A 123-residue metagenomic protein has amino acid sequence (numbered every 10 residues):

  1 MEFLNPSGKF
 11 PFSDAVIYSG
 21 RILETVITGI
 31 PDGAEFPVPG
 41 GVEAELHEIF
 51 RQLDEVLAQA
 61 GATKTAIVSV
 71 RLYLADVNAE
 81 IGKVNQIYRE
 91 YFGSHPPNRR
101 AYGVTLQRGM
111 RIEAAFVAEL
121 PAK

Functional and structural regions predicted by a protein language model:
M1-V68, L74-K123: N-terminal presequence-like segments and the immediate start of the first folded domain
